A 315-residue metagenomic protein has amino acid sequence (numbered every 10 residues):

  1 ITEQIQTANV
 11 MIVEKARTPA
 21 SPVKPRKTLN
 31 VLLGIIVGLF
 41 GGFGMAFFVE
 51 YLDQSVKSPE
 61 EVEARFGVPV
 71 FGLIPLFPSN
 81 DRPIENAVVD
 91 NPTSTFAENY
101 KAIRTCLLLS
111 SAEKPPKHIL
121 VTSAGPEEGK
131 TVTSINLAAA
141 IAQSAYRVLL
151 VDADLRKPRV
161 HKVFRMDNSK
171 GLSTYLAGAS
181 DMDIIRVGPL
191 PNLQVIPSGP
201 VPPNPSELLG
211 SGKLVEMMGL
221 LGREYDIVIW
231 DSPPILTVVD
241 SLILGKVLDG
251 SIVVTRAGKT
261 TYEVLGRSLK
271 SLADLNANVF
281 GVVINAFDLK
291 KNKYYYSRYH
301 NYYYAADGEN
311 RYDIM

Functional and structural regions predicted by a protein language model:
I1-K15, A20, P59: Non-transmembrane alpha-helical coiled-coil
V10, L193, F280: Short, conserved active-site loop motifs that form the nucleotide-linked donor/cofactor pocket
T18-V31: Membrane-interface helix-start motif
L29-L149, A153-S169, P202-E207, S211-G212 (+2 more regions): Short boundary/hinge segments that flank catalytic cores
K170, L176-P202: Nucleotide-state-sensitive switch-loop elements of NTP-binding domains
P200-V239, G245: Phosphate-binding/switch loop-helix module in NTP-utilizing enzymes
I227, G250-V253, G281: Well-ordered beta-strand positions
S232-T237, L248-G266: Conserved Switch II/interswitch segment of TRAFAC-class P-loop GTPases
